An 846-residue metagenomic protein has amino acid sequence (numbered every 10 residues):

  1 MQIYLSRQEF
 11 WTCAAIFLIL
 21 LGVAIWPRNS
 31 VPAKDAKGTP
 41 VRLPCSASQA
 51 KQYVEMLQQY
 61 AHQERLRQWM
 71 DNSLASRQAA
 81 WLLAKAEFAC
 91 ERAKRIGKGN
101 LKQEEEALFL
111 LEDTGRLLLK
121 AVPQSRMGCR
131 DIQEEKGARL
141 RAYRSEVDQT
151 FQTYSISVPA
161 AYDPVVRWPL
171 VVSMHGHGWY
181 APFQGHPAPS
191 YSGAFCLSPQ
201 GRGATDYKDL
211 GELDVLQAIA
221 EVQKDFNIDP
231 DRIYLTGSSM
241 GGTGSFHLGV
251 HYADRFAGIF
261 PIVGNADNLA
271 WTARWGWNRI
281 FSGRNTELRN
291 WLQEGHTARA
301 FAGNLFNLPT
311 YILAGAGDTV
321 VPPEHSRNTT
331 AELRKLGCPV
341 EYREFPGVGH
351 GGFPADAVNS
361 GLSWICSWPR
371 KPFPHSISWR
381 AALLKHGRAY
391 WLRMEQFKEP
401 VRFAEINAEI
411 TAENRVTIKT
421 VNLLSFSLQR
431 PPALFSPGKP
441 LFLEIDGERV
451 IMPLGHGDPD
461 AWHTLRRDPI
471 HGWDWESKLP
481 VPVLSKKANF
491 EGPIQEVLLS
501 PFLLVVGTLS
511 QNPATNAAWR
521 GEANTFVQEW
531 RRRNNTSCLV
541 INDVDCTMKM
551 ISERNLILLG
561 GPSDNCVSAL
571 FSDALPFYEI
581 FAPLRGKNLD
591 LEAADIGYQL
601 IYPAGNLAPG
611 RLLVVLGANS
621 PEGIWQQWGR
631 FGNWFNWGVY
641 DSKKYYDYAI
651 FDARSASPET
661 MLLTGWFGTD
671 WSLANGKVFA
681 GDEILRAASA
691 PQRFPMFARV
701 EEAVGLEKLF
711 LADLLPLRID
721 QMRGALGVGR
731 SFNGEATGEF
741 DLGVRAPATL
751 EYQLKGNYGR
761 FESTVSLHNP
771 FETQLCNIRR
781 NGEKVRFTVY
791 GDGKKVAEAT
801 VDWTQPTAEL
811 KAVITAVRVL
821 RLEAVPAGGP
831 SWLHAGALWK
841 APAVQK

Functional and structural regions predicted by a protein language model:
K34-W168, G492: A domain-start/cap signature at the N-terminus of enzymes
F151, A257-G303, N307-L308: Mobile cap/lid helix-loop segments that gate and shape the active-site cleft of serine hydrolases
A160-V166, L210-M240, V250-F256, N304: Gly/Ser-rich "nucleophile elbow"/oxyanion-hole loop immediately N-terminal to the catalytic nucleophile in hydrolases
V166-H177: Short beta-strand element of the alpha/beta-hydrolase
Y311-A314, D318: Short beta-strand/loop motif that positions the catalytic acidic residue of the alpha/beta-hydrolase fold
T319, P323-R415, K419-N422: C-terminal catalytic histidine-bearing segment of alpha/beta-hydrolase fold enzymes
S427-P431, F435-M696: Solvent-exposed alpha-helical segments and adjacent loops that form catalytic or protein-interaction surfaces
Q692-K846: Gly-Asp-aromatic-enriched flexible segments
